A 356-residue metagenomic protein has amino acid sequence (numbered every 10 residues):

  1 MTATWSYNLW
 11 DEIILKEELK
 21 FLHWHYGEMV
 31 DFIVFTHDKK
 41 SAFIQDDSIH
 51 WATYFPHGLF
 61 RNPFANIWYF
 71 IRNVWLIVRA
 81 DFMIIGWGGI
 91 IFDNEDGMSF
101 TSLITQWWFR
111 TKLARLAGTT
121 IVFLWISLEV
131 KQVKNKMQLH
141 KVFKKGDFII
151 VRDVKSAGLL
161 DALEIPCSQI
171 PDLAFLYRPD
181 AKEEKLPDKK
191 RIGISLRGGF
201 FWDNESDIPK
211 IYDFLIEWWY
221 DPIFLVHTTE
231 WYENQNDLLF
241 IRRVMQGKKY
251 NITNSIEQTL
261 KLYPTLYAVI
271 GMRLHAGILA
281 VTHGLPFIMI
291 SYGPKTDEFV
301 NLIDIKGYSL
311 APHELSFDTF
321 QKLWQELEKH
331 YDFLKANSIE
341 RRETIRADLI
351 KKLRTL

Functional and structural regions predicted by a protein language model:
M1-L356: Active-site anion-handling motifs in enzyme catalytic cores
